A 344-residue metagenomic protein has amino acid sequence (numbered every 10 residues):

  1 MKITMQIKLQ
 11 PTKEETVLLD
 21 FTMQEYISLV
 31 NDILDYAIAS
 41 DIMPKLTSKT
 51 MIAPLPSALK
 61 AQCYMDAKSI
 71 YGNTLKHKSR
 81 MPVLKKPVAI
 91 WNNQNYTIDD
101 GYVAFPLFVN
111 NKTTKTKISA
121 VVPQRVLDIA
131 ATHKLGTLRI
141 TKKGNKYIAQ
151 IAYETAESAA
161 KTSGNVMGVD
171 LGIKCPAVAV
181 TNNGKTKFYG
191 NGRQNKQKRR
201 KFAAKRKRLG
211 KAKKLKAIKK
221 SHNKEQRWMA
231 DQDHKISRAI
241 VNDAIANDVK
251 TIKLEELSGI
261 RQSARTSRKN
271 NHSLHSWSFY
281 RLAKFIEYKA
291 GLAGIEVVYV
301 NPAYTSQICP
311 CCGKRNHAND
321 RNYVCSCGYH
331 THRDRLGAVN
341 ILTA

Functional and structural regions predicted by a protein language model:
M1-A344: Nucleic-acid substrate recognition interfaces
